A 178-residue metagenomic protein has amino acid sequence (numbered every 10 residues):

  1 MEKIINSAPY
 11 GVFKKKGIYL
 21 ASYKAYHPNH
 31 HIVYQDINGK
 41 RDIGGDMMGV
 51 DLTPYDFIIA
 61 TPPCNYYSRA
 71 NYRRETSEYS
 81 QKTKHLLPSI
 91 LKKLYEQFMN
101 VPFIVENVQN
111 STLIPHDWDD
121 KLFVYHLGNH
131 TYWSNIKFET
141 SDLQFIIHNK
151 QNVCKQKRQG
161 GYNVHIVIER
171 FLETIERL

Functional and structural regions predicted by a protein language model:
E2-I5, A21: N-terminal Rossmann-like dinucleotide-binding module
I4, H27-N29, T53, F98: Short, well-ordered coil/turn elements that cap or connect secondary structure elements
I4-S7, K15, R158: N-terminal cationic leader/targeting segments used for protein routing and processing
N6-V12, N29-D36, V101-N107, F123 (+1 more regions): Short, hydrophobic beta-strand segments that form beta-sheet elements in well-ordered domains
G11-K15, Y19-D51: Adenosine-cofactor binding site in Rossmann-like domains, unifying the SAM/SAH pocket of S-adenosylmethionine-dependent
K14-K15, A60-P62: Glycine-rich His-Gly loop
Y34, I59-A60: Structural recognition of the beta-strand scaffold that forms the well-ordered cores of secreted hydrolase catalytic
I43-F57, C64-L178: Class I S-adenosyl-L-methionine
